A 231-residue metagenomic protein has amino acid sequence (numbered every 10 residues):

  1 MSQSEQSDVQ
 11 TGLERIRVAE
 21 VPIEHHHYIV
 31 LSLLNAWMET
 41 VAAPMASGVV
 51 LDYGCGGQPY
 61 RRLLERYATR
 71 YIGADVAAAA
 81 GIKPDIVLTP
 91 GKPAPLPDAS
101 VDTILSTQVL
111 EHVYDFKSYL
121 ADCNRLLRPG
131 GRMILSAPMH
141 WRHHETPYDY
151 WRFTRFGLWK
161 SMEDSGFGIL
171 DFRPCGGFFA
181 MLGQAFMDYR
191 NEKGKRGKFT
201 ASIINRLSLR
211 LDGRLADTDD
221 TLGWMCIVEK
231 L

Functional and structural regions predicted by a protein language model:
M1-A99, T103-L105, L120, T218-W224 (+1 more regions): Conserved N-terminal segment of class I S-adenosyl-L-methionine
E24, Y114-S118, D122, R132-L231: S-adenosyl-L-methionine-dependent methyltransferase catalytic module, highlighting the catalytic core
Y28, V109, P147-Y148: A generic secondary-structure micro-motif detector that highlights 1-2 residue hydrophobic/ambivalent hotspots embedded
A74, T107, R173-C175: Conserved residues at the C-terminal ends of beta-strands
A78, K92, E111, W141 (+1 more regions): Active-site micro-motifs of SAM-dependent methyltransferase domains
D102-Y114: A short SAM/SAH-binding and catalytic strip from SAM-dependent methyltransferases
